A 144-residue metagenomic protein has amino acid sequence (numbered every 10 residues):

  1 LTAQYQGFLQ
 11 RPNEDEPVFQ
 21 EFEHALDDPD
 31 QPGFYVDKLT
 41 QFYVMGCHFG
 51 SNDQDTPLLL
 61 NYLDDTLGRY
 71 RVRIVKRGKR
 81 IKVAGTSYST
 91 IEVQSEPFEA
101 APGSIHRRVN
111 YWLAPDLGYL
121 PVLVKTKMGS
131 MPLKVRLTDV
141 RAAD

Functional and structural regions predicted by a protein language model:
L1-P12, H48-D144: Acidic, serine/threonine-rich low-complexity disordered tracts
L1-Q54: Contiguous hydrophobic, core-forming segments of folded domains
